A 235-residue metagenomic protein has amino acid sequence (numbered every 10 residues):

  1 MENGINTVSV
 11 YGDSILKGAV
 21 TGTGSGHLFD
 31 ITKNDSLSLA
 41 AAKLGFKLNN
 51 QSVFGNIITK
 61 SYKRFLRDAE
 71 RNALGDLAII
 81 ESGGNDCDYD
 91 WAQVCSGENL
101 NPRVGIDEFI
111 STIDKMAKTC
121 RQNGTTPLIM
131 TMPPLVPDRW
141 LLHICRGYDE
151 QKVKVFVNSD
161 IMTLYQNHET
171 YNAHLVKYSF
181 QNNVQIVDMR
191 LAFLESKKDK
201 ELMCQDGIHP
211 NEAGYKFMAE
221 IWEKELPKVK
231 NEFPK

Functional and structural regions predicted by a protein language model:
M1, P234-K235: Short, solvent-exposed mixed-charge patches
M1-S52, L66-L74, A78: Serine-esterase "nucleophile elbow" of acetyl-processing enzymes
L16, F54-I57, M162: Short histidine/acidic/glycine/proline-rich micro-motifs that form metal- and phosphate-coordinating active-site loops
G18, T59, D88: Active-site environment of divalent metal-dependent phosphoester hydrolases
V20, Y62, K198: A short local structural element in Rossmann-fold oxidoreductases
D30-I31, T59, D107, E169: Conserved phosphate-coordination/catalytic loops
N56-F65: Structural motif
L66-P234: Alpha-helical cap/lid subdomain in secreted, periplasmic, or secretory-pathway luminal O-acyl-processing enzymes
